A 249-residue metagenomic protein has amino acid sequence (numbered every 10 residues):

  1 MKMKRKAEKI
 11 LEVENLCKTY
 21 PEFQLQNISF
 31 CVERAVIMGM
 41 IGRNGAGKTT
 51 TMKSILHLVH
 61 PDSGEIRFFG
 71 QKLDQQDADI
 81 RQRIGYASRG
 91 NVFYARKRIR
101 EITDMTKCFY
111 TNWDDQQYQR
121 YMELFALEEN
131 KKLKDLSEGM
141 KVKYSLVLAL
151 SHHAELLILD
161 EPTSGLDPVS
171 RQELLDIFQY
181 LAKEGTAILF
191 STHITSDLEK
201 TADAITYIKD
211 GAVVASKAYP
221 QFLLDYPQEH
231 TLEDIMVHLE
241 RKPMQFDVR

Functional and structural regions predicted by a protein language model:
V13-L16, F23-E33, G64: Conserved beta-strand
R43-G47: Walker A (P-loop) phosphate-binding loop of ABC-type ATPase nucleotide-binding domains
L56: Helix-to-loop junction immediately C-terminal to a conserved catalytic motif
G64-Q75, D79-I80: Conserved ABC transporter NBD signature motif
Q82, S88-Y144: ABC-family P-loop ATPase nucleotide-binding domains
S151-E155: A short, proline-enriched helix->beta-strand linker immediately N-terminal to the Walker B motif in ABC-type P-loop
L157-E161: Catalytic Walker B motif of ABC-type/P-loop ATPase nucleotide-binding domains
